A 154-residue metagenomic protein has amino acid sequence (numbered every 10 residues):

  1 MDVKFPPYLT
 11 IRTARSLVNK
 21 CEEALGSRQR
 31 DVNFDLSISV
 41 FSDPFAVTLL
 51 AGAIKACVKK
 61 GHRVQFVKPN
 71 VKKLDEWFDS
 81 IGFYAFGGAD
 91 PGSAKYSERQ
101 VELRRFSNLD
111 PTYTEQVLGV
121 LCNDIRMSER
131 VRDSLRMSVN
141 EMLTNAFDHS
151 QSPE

Functional and structural regions predicted by a protein language model:
M1-K4: Short beta-strand/loop segment at the start of cytosolic alpha/beta domains
P6-G87: Amphipathic alpha-helical interaction surfaces in cytosolic regulatory modules
Y8-I11, N108, E129, D133: Charge-dense, low-complexity intrinsically disordered segments
I38-F41, R126, R130: Short acidic, glycine/proline-enriched loop segments that cap or flank alpha-helices
A53, E129-E154: Conserved ATP-binding N-box helix of the HATPase_c
K72-N108: A contiguous, low-structure linker/loop signature
E98-M127: Helix-loop-beta hinge of the Bergerat
